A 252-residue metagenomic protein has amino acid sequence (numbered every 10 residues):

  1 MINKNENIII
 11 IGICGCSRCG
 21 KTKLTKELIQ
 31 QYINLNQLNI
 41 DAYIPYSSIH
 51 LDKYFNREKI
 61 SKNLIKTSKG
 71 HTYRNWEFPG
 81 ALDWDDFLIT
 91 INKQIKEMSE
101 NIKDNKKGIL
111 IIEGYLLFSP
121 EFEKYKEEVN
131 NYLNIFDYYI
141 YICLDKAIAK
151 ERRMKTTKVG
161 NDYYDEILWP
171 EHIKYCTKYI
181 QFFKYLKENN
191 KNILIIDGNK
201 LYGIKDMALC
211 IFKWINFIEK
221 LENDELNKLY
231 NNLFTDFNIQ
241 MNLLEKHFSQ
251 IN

Functional and structural regions predicted by a protein language model:
I2-N5, E27, Q31, K106-K107 (+2 more regions): NTP-dependent small-molecule kinase module
C16-C19: ATP-binding Walker
T22: Walker A/P-loop
Q30-I40: Post-Walker A helix-loop "phosphate-sensing" segment adjacent to the P-loop in P-loop NTPases
Y43-I44, Y54-F55, L116-L117, L144-K150: Conserved nucleotide-binding/hydrolysis micro-motifs of P-loop NTPases
P45-S48, Y54-L110: Conserved nucleotide-sensing/catalytic segment adjacent to the nucleotide-binding pocket in NTP-handling enzymes
K66-R74, N130-Y179: A glycine- and Lys/Arg-enriched "phosphate-lid" helix/loop adjacent to the NTP-binding pocket of small-molecule kinases
